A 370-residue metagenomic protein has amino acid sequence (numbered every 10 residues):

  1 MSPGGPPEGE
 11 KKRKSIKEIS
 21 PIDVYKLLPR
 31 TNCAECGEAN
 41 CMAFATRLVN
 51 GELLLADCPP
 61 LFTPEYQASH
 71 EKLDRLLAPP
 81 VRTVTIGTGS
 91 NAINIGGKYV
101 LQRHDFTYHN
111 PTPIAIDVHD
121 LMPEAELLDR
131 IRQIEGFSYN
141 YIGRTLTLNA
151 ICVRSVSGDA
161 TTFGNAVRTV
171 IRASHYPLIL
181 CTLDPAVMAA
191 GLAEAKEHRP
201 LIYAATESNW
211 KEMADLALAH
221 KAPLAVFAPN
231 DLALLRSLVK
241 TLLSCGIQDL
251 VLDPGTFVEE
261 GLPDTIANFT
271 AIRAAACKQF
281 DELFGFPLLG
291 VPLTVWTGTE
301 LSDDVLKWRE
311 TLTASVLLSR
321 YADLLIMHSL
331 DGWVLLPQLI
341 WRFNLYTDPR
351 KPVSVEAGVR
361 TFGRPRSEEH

Functional and structural regions predicted by a protein language model:
G9-S20, T46-R75: Non-heme iron-sulfur electron-transfer modules
E18-E35, N50: Immediate flanking context of iron-sulfur cluster ligation sites
P29-R47, A56-P60: Local cysteine-cluster metal-coordination motifs and their immediate loop/turn environment, predominantly Fe-S cluster
L77-R236: Active-site beta->alpha loop and helix N-cap motifs at the rims of alpha/beta catalytic domains
F227-L235, T256-A271, V305-W308: Active-site glycine- and acidic-residue-rich loops that bind and position anionic ligands or nucleotide-like cofactors
T265-F269, D331-P352: C-terminal helical cap(s) of enzyme catalytic domains, especially alpha/beta-barrels
E282-D323, M327, L339-W341: Active-site-adjacent loop and "lid" segments of alpha/beta metabolic enzymes
E369-H370: Conserved small/polar residues in nucleotide/adenosyl-binding loops
